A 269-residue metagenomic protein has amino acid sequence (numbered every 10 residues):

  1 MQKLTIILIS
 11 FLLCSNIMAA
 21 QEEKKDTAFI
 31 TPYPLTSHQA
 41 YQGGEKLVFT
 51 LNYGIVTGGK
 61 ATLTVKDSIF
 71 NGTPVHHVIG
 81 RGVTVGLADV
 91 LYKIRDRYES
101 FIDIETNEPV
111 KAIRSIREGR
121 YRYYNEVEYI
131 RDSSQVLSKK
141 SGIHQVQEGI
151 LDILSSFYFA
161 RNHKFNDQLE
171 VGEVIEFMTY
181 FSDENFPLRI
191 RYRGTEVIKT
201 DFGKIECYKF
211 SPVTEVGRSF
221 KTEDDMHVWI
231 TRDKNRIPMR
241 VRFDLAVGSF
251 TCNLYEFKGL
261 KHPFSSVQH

Functional and structural regions predicted by a protein language model:
L4-C14: Sec-dependent N-terminal signal peptides
I17-A20: Sec/Tat signal peptide C-region and signal peptidase I cleavage site
E22-Y129, D167-H269: Acidic, serine/threonine-rich low-complexity disordered tracts
Y123-N166: Hydrophobic, well-structured mid-protein blocks that either form specific transmembrane helices
